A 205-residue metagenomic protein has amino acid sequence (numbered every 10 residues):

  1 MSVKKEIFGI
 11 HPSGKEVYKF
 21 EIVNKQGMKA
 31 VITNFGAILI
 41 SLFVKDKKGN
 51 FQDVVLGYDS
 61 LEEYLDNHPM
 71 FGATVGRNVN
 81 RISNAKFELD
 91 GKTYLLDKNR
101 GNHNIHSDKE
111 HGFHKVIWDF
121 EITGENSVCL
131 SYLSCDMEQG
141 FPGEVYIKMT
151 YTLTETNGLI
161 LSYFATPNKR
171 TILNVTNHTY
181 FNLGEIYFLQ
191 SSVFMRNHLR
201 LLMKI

Functional and structural regions predicted by a protein language model:
M1-I205: Surface-exposed acidic/polar loop and edge beta-strand patches at domain peripheries
